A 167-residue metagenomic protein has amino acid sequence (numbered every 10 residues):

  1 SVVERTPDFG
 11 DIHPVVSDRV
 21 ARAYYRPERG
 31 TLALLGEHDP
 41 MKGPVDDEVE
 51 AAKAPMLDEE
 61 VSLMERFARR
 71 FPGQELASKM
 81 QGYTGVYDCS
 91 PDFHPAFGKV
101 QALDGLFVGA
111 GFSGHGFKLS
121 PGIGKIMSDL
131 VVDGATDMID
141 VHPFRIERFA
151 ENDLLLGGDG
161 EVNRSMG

Functional and structural regions predicted by a protein language model:
V3: S-adenosylmethionine
P7-G105: Active-site lid/adjacent beta-loop-alpha segment flanking the redox-cofactor pocket in flavoenzymes
S62-G167: C-terminal catalytic lobe of FAD-dependent flavoproteins
